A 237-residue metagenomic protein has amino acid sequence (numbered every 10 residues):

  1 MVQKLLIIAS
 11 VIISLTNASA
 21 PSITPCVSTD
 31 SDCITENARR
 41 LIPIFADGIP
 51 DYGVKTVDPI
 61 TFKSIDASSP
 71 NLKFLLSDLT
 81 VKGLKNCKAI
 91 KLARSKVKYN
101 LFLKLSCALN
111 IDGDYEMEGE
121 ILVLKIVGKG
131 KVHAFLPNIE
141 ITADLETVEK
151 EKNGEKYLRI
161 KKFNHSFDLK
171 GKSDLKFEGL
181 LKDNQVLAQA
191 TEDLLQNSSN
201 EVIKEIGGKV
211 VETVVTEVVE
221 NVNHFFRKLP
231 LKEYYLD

Functional and structural regions predicted by a protein language model:
M1-Q3, L236-D237: A positional/structural detector of protein chain ends, strongest at the extreme C-terminus and weakly at the extreme
V2-S19: Cleavable N-terminal signal peptides of Sec/SRP-targeted secreted and luminal proteins
N17-T24, T213-D237: C-terminal helix/juxtamembrane-tail motif
S19-K172: Hydrophobic-cavity lipid-handling domains and compact docking modules
A38-F45, F177, T191, V222: Generic structural signal of hydrophobic/aromatic residues within well-ordered alpha-helices of folded domains
A46, E192, I203, G207 (+4 more regions): Amphipathic alpha-helical interaction motifs in eukaryotic regulatory proteins
P137, I206, K232-L236: Alpha-helix boundary/capping detector
K156-V211: Extended amphipathic ligand-handling, pore-lining, and cofactor/metal-binding catalytic surfaces
